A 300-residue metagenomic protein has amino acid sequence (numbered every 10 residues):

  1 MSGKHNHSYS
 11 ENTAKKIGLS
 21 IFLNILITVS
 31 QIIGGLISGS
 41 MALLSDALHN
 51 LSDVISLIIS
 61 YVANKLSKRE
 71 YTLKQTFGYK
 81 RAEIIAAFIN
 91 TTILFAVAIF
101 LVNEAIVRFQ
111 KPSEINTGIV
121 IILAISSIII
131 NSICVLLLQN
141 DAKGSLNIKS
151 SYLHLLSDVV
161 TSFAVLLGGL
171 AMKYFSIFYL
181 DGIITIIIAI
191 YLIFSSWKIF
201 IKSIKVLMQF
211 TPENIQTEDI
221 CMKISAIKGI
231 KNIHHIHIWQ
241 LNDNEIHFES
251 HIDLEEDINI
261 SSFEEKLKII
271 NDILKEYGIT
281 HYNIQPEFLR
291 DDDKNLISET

Functional and structural regions predicted by a protein language model:
S2-L19, A42-L44, L48, S52 (+1 more regions): Alpha-helical transmembrane segments and adjacent TM-loop junctions that form the membrane-embedded core of multi-pass
S20-S30: The first (N-terminal) embedded transmembrane alpha-helix
I32-I33, I106: Generic hydrophobic alpha-helical segments
I33-L44: Short, hydrophobic transmembrane alpha-helix segments
